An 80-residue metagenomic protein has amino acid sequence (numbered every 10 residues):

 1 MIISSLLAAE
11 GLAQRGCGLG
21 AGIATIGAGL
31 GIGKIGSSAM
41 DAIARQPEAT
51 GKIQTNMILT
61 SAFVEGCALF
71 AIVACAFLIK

Functional and structural regions predicted by a protein language model:
I2-K80: Hydrophobic, small-residue-rich transmembrane alpha-helices and their short perimembrane loops in multi-pass membrane
